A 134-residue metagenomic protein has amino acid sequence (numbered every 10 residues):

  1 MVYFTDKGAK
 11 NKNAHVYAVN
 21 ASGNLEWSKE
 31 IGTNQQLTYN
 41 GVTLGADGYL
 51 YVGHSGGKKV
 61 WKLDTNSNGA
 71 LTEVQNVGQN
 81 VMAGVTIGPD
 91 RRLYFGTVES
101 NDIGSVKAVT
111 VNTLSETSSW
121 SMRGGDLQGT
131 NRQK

Functional and structural regions predicted by a protein language model:
M1-K134: Extracytoplasmic/lumenal domain signature
